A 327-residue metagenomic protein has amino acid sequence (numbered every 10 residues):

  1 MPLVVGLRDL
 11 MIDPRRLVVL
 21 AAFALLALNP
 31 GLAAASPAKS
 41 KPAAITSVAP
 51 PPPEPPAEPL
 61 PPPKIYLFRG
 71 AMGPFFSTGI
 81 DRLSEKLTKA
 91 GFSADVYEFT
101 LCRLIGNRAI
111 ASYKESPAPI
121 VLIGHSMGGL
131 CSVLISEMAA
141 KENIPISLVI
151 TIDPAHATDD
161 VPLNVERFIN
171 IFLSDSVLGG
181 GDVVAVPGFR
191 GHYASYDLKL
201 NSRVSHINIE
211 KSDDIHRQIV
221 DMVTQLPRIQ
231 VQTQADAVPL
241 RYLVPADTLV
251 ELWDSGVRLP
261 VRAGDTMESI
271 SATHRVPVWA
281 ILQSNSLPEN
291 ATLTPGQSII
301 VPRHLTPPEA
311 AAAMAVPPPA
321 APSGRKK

Functional and structural regions predicted by a protein language model:
L3-L20: Bacterial N-terminal signal peptides that target proteins for export
V18-N29: Bacterial N-terminal signal peptides
N29-K41: Signal peptide processing junction and immediate N-terminal pro/mature segment of secreted/exported proteins
V48-A118, S205-H206, T233, A237 (+1 more regions): Active-site catalytic motif of lipid deacylating hydrolases and related acyltransferases
P62-I65, S84-L87, A94-F99, N107-P187: Serine-dependent carboxylesterase/thioesterase catalytic core of lipase-like alpha/beta-hydrolase/SGNH enzymes
M72, I80-R82, L163-V238: Lipolytic serine-hydrolase domain surface
V244-R275, Q297-I299: Primarily a LysM-type cell-wall glycan-binding module
R262, P288, T292-T294: Residue-level recognition of short, solvent-exposed, well-ordered loop/turn junctions that link secondary-structure
